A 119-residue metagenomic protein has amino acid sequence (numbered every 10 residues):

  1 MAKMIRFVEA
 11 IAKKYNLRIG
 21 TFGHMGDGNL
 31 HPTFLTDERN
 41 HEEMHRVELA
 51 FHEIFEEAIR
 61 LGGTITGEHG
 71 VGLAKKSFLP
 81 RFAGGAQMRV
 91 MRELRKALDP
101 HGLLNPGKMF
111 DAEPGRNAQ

Functional and structural regions predicted by a protein language model:
M1-Q119: Conserved glycine-rich FAD pyrophosphate-binding loop
